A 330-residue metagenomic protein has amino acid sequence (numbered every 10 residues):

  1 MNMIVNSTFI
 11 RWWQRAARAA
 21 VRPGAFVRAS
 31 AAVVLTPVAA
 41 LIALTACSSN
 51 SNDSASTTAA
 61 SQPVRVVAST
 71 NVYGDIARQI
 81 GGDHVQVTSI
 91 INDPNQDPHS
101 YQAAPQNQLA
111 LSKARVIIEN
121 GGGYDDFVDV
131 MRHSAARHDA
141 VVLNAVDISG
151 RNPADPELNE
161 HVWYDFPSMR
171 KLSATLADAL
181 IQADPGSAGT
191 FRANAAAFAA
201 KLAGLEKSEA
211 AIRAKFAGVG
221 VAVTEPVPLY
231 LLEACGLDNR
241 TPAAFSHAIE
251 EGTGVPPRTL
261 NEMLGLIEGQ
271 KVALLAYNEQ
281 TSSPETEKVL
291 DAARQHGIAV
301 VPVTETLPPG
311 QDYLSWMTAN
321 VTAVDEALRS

Functional and structural regions predicted by a protein language model:
N2-R15, A43-S330: Extracytoplasmic metal-acquisition and chelation regions
V5-V34: Bacterial N-terminal signal peptides that target proteins for export
S30-L44: Bacterial N-terminal signal peptides
